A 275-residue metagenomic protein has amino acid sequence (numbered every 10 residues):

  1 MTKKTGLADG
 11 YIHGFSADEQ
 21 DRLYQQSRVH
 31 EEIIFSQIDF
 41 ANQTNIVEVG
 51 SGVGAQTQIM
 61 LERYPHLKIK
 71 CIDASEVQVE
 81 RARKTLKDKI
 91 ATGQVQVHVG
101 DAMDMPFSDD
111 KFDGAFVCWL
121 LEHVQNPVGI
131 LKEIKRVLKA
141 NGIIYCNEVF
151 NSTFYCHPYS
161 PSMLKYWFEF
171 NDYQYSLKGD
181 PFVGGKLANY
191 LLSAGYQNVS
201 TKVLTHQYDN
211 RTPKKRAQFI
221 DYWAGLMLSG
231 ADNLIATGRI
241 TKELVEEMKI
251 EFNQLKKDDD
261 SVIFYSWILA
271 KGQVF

Functional and structural regions predicted by a protein language model:
T5-R28: Class I SAM-dependent methyltransferase Rossmann-like catalytic core, especially the SAM/SAH-binding loop
I12, K202-S261: C-terminal helical/coil "lid" or tail adjacent to the Rossmann-like core of SAM-dependent
Q25-T44, I59: Conserved alpha-helix/loop element of class I SAM-dependent methyltransferases that forms part of the SAM/SAH-binding
V47, V53-D104, G129: Class I SAM-dependent methyltransferase SAM/SAH-binding core
M103-G114: A short acidic, Gly/Pro-enriched loop at the edge of an enzyme's catalytic core that lines a small-molecule cofactor
D113-N126: A short SAM/SAH-binding and catalytic strip from SAM-dependent methyltransferases
V128-I143: A short glycine-rich, Lys/Arg-flanked "PGG" loop and its adjoining helix->strand segment in the class I
Y145-P213: Conserved catalytic/acceptor-binding region of the Class I
